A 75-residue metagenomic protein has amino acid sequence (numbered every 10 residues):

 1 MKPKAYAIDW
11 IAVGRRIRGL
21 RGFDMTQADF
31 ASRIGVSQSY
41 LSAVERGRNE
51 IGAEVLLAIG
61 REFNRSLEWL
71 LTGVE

Functional and structural regions predicted by a protein language model:
M1-F23: A short, Lys/Arg-rich alpha-helix, primarily the initiator
R15, D24-M25, I51-E54: Residue-level signal for the short linker/turn that defines the boundary of a DNA-recognition helix
R18, A28, L57: Residues within the helices of the helix-turn-helix
F23-R46: Short alpha-helical DNA-recognition segment
S39, N49, E68: Key DNA-contact positions within bacterial/archaeal DNA-binding proteins
E54-W69: DNA major-groove recognition helix of helix-turn-helix/homeodomain DNA-binding modules
W69-E75: Short amphipathic recognition helices of helix-turn-helix/homeodomain-type DNA-binding modules
